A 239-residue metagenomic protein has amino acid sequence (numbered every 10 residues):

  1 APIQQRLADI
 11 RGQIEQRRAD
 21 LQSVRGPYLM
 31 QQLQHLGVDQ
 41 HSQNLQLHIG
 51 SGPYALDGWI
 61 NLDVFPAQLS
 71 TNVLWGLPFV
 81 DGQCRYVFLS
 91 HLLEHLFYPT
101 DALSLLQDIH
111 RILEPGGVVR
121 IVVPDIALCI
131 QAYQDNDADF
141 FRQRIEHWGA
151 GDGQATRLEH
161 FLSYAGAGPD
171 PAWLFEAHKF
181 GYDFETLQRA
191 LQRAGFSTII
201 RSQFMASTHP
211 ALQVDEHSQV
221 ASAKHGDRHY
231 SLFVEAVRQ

Functional and structural regions predicted by a protein language model:
A1-P27: Boundary detector for helix-to-coil junctions that initiate low-complexity/charged tails
Q22-L29, L174-F180: A short, highly charged nucleic-acid-interacting micro-segment common to nuclease and nuclease-linked defense proteins
P27-L77, S104, A127: Class I SAM-dependent methyltransferase SAM/SAH-binding core
H41-S42, A55-D57, V80-Q83, P115 (+1 more regions): Residue-level preference for short coil/turn positions at secondary-structure junctions
P53-D81, F88-L89, Q203-F204, T208-A223: Adenosine-cofactor binding site in Rossmann-like domains, unifying the SAM/SAH pocket of S-adenosylmethionine-dependent
W75, E94-H95, L128, A206: Active-site micro-motifs of SAM-dependent methyltransferase domains
R85-T100: A short SAM/SAH-binding and catalytic strip from SAM-dependent methyltransferases
T100-S104, D108, E114, V118-R238: S-adenosyl-L-methionine-dependent methyltransferase catalytic module, highlighting the catalytic core
